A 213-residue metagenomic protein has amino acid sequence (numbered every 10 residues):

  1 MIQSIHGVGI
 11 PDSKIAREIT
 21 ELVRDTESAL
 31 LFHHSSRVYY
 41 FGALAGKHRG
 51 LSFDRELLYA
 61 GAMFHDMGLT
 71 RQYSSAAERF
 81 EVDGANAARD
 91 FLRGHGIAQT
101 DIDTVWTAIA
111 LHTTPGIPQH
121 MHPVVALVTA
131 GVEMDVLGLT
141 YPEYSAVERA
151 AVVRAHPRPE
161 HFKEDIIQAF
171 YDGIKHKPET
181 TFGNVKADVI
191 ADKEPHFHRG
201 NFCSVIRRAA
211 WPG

Functional and structural regions predicted by a protein language model:
I2-H6, T26-F32, S36-L51, I97 (+1 more regions): Divalent metal-dependent phosphate-bond-processing catalytic cores, especially two-metal-ion Mg2+/Mn2+ enzymes that act
I2-T20: Short alpha-helical hairpin
P11, H33-S35, F53-L57: N-terminal glycine-rich anion-binding loops that anchor highly charged ligand groups
I15-H34, M67-Q72: Active-site flanking loop/helix segments enriched in acidic
S36, E78, V82, D103-T107: An alpha-helix initiation/capping motif
V38, R79-G94: An active-site-proximal "capping" alpha-helix that borders the catalytic cofactor pocket
E56-S74, G84, W106-P115: His-Asp-centered metal-binding catalytic motifs of divalent-metal-dependent phosphohydrolases/nucleases
R89, R93-A108, P118-H122: Internal catalytic or translocation cores that form aromatic/hydrophobic pockets or channels for amphipathic metabolites
